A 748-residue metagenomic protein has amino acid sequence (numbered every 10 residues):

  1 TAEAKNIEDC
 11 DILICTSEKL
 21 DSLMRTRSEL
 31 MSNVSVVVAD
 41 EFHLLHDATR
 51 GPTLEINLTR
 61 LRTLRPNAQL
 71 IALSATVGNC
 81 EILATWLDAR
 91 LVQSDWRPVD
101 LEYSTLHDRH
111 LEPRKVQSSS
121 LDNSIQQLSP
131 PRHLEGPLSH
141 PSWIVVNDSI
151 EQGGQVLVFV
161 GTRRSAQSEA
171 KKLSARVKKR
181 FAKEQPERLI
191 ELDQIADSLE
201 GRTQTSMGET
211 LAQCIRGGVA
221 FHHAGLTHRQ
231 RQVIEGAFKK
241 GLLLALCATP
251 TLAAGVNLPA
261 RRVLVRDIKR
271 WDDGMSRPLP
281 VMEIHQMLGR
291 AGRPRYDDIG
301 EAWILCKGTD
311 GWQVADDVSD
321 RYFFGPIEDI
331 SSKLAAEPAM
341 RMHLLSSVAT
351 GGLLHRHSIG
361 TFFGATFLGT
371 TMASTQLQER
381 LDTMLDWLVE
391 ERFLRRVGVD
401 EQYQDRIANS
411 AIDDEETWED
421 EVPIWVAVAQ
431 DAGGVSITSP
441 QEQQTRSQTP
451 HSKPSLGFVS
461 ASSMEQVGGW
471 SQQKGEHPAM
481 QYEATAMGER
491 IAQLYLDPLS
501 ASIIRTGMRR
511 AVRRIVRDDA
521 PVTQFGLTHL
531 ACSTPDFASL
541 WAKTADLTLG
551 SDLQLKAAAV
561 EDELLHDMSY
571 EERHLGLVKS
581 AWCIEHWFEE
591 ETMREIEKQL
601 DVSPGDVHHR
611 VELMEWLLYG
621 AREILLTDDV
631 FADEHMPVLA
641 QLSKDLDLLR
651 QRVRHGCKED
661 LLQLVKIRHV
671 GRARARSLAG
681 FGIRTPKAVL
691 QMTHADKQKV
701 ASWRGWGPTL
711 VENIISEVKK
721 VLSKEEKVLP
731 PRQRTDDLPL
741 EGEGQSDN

Functional and structural regions predicted by a protein language model:
T1, R163-A245, R277-M282: Conserved C-terminal RecA-like helicase domain
A2-S35: Conserved helix/coil segment N-terminal to the catalytic DExD/H
E18, R27-R65, L70: SF2 helicase catalytic motif II
T59, I71-K172, A220: Conserved interdomain linker/interface between the two RecA-like ATPase lobes of SF2 helicase motors
R262, K269-W271, P280-V318: Conserved segment of the helicase C-terminal RecA-like domain
D298-R380, L661-L662, R668: C-terminal or mid-to-C-terminal helical accessory/interaction module adjacent to the motor/catalytic core
D382-M384, E390-E391, E401, D413-R672: C-terminal helical accessory/scaffold domains
L649-E743: Compact, charge-rich alpha-helical regulatory domains located at protein termini
